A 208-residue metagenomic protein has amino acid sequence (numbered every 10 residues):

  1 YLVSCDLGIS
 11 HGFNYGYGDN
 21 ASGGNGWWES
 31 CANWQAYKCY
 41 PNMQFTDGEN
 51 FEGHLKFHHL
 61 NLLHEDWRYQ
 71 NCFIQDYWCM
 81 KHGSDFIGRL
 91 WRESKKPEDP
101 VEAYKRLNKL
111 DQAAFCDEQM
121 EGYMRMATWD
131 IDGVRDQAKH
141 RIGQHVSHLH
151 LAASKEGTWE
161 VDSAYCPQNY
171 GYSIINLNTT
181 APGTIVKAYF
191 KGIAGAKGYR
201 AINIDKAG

Functional and structural regions predicted by a protein language model:
Y1-D47: Zinc-dependent metallopeptidase catalytic helix centered on the HExxH motif and its immediate flanking segment
Y1-N20, G53-H58, Q112-A114, M120-A127 (+1 more regions): Proteins with a high burden of low-complexity, intrinsically disordered sequence enriched in S/T/G/P/A and R, requiring
L2-S4, A32, R89, G183 (+2 more regions): Generic low-polarity alpha-helical segments
E52-W129: Active-site-proximal alpha-helical
P97-G208: Beta/coil-rich, acidic/histidine-enriched accessory regions frequently appended to metallopeptidases
